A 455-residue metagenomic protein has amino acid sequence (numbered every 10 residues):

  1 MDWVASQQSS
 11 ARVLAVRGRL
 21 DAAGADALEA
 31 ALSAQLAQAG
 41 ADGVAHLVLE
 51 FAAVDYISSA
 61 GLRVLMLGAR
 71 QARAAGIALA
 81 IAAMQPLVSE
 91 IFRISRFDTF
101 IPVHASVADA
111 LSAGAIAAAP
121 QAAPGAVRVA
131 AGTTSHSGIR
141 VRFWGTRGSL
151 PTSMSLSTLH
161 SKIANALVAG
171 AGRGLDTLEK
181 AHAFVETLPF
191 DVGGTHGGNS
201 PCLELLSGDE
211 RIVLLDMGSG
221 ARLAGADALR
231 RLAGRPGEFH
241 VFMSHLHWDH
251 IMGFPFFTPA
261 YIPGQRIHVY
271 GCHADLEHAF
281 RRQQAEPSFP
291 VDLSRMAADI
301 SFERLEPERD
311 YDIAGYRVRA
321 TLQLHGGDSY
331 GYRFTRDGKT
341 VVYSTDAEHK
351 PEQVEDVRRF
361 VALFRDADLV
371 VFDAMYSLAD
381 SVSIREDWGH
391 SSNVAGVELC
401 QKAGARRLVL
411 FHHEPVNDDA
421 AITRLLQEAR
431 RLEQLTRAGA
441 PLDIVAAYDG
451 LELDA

Functional and structural regions predicted by a protein language model:
M1-A15, V318: Short beta-strand/loop segment at the start of cytosolic alpha/beta domains
L20-I101, I251: Amphipathic alpha-helical interaction surfaces in cytosolic regulatory modules
L49, L215, S244, Y343-T345 (+2 more regions): Active-site flanking residues adjacent to catalytic metal/cofactor-binding acidic residues
A80-A83, R266-L276, V371, R407: Short internal beta-strands
P102-V127: A charged, well-structured terminal subsegment
Q121-V342, F360-V361, D419-A455: Binuclear metal-dependent hydrolase catalytic cores
P351-Y448: Cap/insert and terminal regions of metallo-dependent hydrolase folds
